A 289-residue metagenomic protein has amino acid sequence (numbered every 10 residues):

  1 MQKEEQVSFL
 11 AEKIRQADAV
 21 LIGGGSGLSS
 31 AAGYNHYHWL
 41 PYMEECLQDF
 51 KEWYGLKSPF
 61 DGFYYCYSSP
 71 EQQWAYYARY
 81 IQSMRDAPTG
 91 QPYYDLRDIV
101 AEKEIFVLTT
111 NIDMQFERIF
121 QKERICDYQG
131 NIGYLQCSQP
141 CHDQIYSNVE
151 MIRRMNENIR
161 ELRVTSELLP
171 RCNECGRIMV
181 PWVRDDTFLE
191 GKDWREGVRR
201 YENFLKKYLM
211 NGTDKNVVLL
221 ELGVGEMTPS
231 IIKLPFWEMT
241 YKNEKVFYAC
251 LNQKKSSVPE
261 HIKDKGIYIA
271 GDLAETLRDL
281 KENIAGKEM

Functional and structural regions predicted by a protein language model:
M1-M289: Conserved catalytic alpha/beta core of Sir2/sirtuin-type deacylases, generalized to analogous enzyme cores that bind
